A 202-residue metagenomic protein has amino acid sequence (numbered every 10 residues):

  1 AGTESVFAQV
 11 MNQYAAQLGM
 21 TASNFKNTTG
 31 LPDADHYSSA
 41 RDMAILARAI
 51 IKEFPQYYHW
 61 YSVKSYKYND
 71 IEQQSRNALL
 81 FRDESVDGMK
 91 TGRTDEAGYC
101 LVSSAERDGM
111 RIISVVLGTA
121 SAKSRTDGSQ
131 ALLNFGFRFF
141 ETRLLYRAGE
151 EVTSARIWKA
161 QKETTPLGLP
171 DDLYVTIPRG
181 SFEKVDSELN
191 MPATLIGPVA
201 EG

Functional and structural regions predicted by a protein language model:
G2-R48: Mid-domain, small-residue-enriched loop/turn segments at the edges of structured enzyme/sensor domains
P32-Y37, R41-G202: Domain-terminus/edge residues, biased toward the C-terminal soluble/receptor-binding domains of extracytoplasmic
